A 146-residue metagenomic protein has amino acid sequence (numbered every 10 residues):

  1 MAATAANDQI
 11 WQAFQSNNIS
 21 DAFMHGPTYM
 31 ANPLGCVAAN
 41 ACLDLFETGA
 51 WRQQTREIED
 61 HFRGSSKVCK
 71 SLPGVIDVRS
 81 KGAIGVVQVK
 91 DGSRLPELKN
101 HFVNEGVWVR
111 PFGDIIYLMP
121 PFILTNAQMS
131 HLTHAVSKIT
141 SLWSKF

Functional and structural regions predicted by a protein language model:
M1-F146: Conserved N-terminal phosphate-binding loop of PLP-dependent enzymes in the Aspartate aminotransferase
